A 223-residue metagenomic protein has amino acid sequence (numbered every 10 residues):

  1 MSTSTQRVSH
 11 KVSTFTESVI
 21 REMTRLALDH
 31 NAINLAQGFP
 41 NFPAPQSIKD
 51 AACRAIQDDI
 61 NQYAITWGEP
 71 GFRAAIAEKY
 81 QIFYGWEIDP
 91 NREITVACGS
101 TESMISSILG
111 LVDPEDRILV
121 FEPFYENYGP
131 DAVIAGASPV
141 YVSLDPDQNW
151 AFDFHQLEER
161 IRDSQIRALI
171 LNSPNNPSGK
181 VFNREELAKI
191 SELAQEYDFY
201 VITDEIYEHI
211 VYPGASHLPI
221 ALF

Functional and structural regions predicted by a protein language model:
S9-G99, S106: N-terminal small-domain helix-loop-helix segment of the aminotransferase-like
M23, Y128, I190, I220: Aromatic/hydrophobic pocket-lining residues that form π-stacking "cages" and hydrophobic walls in ligand
H30, A135, E196-Y197: Helix C-cap/helix->beta junction micro-motif
I108-A132: Conserved PLP-anchoring active-site segment centered on the Schiff-base-forming lysine
I134-V140: A short helix-loop-beta submotif of the ANL/AMP-binding
L144-S216: Active-site phosphate-binding strand-loop segment of PLP-dependent enzymes
